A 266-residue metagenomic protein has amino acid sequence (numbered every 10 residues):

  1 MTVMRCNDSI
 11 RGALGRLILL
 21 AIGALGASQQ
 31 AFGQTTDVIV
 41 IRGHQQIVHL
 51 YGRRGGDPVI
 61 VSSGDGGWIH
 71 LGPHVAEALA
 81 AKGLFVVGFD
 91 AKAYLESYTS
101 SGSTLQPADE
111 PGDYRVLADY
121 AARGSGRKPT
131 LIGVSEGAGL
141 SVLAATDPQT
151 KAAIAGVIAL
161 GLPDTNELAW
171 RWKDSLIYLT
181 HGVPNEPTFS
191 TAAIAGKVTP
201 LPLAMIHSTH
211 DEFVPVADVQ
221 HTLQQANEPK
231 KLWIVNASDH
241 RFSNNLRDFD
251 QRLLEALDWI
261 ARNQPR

Functional and structural regions predicted by a protein language model:
A31-R53: N-terminal cap/lid segment of alpha/beta-hydrolase-fold proteins
R53-L84, G88: Short, surface-exposed "cap/lid" segments of acyl-processing enzymes
A93, V235-F242: Histidine-bearing beta->alpha loop at or near hydrolase active sites
S103-G124: Alpha/beta-hydrolase active-site loop
D119-Y178, E186: Primarily recognizes the serine-hydrolase "nucleophile elbow" in alpha/beta-hydrolase and SGNH/GDSL folds
V198-T199, M205-H207, D211: Short beta-strand/loop motif that positions the catalytic acidic residue of the alpha/beta-hydrolase fold
E212-D218: Conserved alpha/beta-hydrolase "acid-adjacent" motif
L246-R266: Catalytic active-site module of serine/aspartate enzymes centered on a nucleophile-bearing elbow/loop
